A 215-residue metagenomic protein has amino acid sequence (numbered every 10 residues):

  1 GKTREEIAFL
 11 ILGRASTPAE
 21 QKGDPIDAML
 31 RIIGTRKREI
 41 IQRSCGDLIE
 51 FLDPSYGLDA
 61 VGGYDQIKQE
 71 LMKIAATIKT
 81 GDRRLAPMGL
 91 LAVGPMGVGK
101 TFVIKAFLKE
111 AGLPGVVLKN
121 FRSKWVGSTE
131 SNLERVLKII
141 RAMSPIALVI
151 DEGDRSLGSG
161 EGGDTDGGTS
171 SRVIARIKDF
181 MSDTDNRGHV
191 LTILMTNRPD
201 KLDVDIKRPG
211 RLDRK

Functional and structural regions predicted by a protein language model:
G1-E50: Interdomain "pre-motor" coupling segment immediately N-terminal to P-loop NTPase/helicase cores
D27-M29, G57-A60: A diffuse structural propensity rather than consistent per-protein peaks
D53-P54: AAA+ P-loop ATPase central domain
L58-K215: Walker A/P-loop NTP-binding motif of AAA+ ATPase domains
